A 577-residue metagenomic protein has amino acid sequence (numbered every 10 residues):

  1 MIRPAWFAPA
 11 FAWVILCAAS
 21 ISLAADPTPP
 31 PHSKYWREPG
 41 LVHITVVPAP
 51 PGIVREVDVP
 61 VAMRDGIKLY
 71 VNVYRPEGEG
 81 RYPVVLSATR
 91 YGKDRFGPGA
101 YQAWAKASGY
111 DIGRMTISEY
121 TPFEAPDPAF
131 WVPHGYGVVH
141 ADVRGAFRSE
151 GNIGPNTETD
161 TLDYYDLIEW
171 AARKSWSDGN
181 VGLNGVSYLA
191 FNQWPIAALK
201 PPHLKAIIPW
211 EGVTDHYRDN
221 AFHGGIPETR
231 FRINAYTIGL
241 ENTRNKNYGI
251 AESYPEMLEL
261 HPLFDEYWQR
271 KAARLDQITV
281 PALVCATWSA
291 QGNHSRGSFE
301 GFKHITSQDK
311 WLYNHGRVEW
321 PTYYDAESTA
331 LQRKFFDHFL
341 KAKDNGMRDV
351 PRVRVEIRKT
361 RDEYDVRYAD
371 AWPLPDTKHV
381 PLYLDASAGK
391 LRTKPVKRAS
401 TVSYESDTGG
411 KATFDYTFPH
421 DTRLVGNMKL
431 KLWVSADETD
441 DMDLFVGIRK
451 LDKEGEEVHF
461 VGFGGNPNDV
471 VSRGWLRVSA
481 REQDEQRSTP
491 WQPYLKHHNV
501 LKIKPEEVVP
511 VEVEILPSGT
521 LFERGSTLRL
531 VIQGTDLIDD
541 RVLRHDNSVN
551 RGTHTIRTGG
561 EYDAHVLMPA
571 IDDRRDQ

Functional and structural regions predicted by a protein language model:
M1-A8: N-terminal secretory signal peptides that target proteins for export/translocation
A8-S20: Bacterial N-terminal signal peptides
A18-T28: Bacterial Sec-dependent signal peptides at the C-terminal "C-region" and cleavage site
I21, G66, P83, P126 (+12 more regions): Generic structural microfeature
D26-P31, E38-V42, V46, M115 (+2 more regions): Glycine/threonine-rich phosphate-binding loop and adjacent beta-strand/alpha-helix elements that clamp
H32-R348: Active-site-proximal cap/loop segments of hydrolase catalytic domains
